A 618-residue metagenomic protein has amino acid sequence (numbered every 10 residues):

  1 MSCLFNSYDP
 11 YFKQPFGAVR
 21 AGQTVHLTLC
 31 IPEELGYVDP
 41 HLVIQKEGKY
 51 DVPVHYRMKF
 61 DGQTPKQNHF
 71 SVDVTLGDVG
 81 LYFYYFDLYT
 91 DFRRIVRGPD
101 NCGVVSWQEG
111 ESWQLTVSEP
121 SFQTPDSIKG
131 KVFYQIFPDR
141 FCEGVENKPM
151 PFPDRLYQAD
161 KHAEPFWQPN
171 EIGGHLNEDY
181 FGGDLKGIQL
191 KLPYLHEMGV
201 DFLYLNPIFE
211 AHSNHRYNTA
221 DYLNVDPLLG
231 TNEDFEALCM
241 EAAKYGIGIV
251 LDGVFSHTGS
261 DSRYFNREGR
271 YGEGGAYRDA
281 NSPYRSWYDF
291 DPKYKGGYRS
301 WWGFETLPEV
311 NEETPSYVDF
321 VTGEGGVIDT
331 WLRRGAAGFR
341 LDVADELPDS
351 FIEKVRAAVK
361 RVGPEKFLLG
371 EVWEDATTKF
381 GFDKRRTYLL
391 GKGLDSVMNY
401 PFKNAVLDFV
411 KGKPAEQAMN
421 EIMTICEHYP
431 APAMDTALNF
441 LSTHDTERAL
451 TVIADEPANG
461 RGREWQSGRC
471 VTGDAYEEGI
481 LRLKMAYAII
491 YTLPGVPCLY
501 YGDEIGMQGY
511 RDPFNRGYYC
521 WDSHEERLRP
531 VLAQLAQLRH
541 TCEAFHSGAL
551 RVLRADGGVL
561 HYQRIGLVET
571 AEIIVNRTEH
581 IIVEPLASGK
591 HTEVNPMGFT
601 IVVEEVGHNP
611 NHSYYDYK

Functional and structural regions predicted by a protein language model:
M1-T24, Y50-Q135, F141-K161, Q168: The feature marks proteins involved in alpha-glucan
V25-E33, V575: Short edge beta-strand/loop segments characteristic of extracellular beta-sandwich folds
L29, I136, L195, L205 (+10 more regions): Conserved, mostly hydrophobic/aromatic
I31-E33, H591-K618: C-terminal beta-strand-rich structural cap/linker in extracellular carbohydrate-active enzymes
F137-D201, I208-R334, V355-R361: Substrate-binding/active-site clefts of carbohydrate-active enzymes
D139, G381-D383, T387-L389, D395-S396 (+2 more regions): Aromatic/acidic polysaccharide-binding cleft in carbohydrate-active enzymes
C239-G248, S256-H257, S262-E273, V327 (+3 more regions): Active-site-proximal helices and loops of the catalytic beta/alpha 8
T424-E427, Y500-Y501, I505-A571, R577-H580 (+1 more regions): Glycan-recognition and catalytic regions of carbohydrate-active enzymes
